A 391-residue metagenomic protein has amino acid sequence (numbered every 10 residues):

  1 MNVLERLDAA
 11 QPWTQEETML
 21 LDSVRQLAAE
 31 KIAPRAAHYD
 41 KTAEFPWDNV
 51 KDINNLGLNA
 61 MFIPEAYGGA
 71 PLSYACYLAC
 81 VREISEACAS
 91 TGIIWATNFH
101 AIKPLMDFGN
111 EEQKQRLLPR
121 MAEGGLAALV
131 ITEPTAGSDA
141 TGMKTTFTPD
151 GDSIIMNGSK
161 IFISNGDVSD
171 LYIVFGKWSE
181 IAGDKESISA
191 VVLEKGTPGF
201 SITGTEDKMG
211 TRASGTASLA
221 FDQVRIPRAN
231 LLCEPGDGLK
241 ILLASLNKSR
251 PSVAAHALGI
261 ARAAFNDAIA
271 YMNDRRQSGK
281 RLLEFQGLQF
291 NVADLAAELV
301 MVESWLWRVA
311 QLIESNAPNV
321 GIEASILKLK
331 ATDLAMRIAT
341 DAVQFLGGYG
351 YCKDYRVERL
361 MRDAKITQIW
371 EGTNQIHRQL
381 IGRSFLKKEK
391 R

Functional and structural regions predicted by a protein language model:
M1-T91, F108-E112, G124, P149-I154 (+3 more regions): Alpha-helical interface subdomain recognition
D107-G109, T148, V174-K177, V192-E194 (+3 more regions): Short beta-strand-to-turn element immediately C-terminal to the catalytic PLP-Schiff-base lysine in fold type I
E123-T132, F175: A short, Trp-centered hydrophobic/proline-enriched beta-strand micro-motif
T135-S138, F162-N165, I181-A182, K208-G215: Short Gly/Pro-enriched turn/cap motifs at secondary-structure boundaries
A136-D139, M143, I154, I161-I163 (+1 more regions): Hydrophobic, small-residue-rich alpha-helical packing segments that form membrane-like cores
G142-K144, G196-P227: Flexible, small-/acidic-enriched active-site or ligand-binding loops
N157-I202: A short core secondary-structure module
D222-I241: Long, acidic (Asp/Glu-rich), low-complexity accessory segments flanking structured domains
